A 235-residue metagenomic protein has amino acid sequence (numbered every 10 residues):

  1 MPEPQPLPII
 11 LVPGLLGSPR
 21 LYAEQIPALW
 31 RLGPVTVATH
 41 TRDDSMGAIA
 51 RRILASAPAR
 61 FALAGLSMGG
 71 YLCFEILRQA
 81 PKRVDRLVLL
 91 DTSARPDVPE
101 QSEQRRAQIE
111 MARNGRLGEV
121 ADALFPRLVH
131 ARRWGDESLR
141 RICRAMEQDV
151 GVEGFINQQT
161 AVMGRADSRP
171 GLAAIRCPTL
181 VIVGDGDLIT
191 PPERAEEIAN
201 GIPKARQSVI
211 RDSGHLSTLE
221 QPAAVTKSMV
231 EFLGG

Functional and structural regions predicted by a protein language model:
P2-R52, L66: Conserved HGGG/HGGXW glycine-rich cap/lid loop of the alpha/beta-hydrolase fold
M46, R78-D122, P126-R127: Flexible "cap/lid" loop of the alpha/beta hydrolase fold
G65-G69, C73: Gly/Ala-rich beta-loop-alpha elbow adjacent to hydrolase catalytic centers
D97-E100, G115-A174: Conserved alpha/beta-hydrolase catalytic His-Asp/Glu region
L139, L188-R194: Conserved alpha/beta-hydrolase "acid-adjacent" motif
I175, V181-V183, D187: Short beta-strand/loop motif that positions the catalytic acidic residue of the alpha/beta-hydrolase fold
E196-H215: Catalytic histidine neighborhood in serine/cysteine hydrolases with alpha/beta-hydrolase-type architecture
S213-T226: Catalytic histidine-centered segment of alpha/beta-hydrolase-like enzymes
